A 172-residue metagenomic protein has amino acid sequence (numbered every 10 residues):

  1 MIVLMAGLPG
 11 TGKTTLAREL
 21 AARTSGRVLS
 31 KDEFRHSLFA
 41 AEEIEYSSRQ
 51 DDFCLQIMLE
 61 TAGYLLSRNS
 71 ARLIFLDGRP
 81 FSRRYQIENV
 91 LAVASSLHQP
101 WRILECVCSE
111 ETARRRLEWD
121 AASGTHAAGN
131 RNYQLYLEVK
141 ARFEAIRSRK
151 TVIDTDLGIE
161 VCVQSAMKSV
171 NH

Functional and structural regions predicted by a protein language model:
I2: Walker A (P-loop) ATP-phosphate-binding motif of ABC ATPase nucleotide-binding domains
M5: Hydrophobic anchor at the beta1->P-loop junction of P-loop NTPases
P9: The conserved Walker
G12: Conserved glycine(s) of the Walker
T15-R68: Conserved substrate/cofactor phosphate-moiety recognition/catalytic segment in nucleotide-dependent phosphotransferases
F53-L97: Glycine-rich phosphate-binding loop used to anchor ATP phosphates in small-molecule kinases, encompassing both
S95-L117: Conserved phosphate-donor/acceptor-positioning beta-strand/loop module used by diverse small-molecule
A122-S165: Small-molecule kinase domains that catalyze NTP-dependent phosphoryl transfer to phosphate-bearing small molecules
